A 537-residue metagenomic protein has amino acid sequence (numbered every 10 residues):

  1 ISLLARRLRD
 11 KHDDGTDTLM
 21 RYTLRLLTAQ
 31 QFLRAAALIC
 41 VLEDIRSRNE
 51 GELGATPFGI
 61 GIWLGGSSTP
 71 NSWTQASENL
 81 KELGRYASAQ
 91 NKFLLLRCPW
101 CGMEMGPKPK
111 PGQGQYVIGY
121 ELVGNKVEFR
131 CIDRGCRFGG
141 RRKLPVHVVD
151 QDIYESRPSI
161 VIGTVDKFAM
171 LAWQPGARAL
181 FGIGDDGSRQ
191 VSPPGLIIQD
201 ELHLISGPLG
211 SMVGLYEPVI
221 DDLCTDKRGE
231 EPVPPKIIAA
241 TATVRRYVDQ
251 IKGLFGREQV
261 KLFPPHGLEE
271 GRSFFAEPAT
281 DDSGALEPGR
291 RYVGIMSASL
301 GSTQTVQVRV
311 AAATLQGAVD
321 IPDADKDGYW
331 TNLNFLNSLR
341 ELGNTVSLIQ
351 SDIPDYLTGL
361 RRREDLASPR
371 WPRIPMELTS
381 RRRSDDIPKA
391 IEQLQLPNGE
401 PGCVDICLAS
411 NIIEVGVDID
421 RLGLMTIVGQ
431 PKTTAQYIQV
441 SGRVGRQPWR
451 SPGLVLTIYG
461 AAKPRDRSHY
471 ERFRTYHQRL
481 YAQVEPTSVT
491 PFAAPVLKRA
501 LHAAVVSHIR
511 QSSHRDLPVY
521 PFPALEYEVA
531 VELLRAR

Functional and structural regions predicted by a protein language model:
L3-L33, L42-T56, R228-V233, K326-Y329: Conserved SF1/SF2 helicase motif Ia
G15-C40, D44, G61-S68, V165-M170 (+2 more regions): Conserved Walker A/P-loop ATP-binding site and its immediately adjacent core in helicase/helicase-like ATPase domains
Q30-L33, A37, S206-A279: Post-DEXD/H (motif II) to motif III coupling segment of the RecA-like Helicase ATP-binding lobe
G59, W63, W100-I160, H266-T280 (+6 more regions): Conserved C-terminal RecA-like helicase domain
G66, W73-L95, P235, R245-G253 (+1 more regions): Conserved interdomain linker/interface between the two RecA-like ATPase lobes of SF2 helicase motors
D166, A179-D226: SF2 helicase catalytic motif II
I413, V417-G429, G453-T457: A short beta-strand element within the Helicase C-terminal
R443-L480: Conserved segment of the helicase C-terminal RecA-like domain
